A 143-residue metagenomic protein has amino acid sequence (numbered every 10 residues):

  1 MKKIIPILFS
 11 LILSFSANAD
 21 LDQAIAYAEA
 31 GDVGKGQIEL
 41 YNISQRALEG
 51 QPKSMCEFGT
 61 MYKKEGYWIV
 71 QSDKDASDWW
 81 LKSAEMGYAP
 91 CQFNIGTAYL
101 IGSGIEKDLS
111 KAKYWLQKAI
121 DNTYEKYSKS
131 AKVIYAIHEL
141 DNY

Functional and structural regions predicted by a protein language model:
K2-S10: Sec-dependent signal peptide recognition, specifically the positively charged N-region followed immediately by
S14-S16: N-terminal signal peptide c-region/cleavage motif recognized by signal peptidases
I25-Y27, E57-K64, N94-I101, I134-Y143: Hydrophobic face of amphipathic alpha-helices that form TPR/SEL1-like repeat modules and related alpha-solenoid
G31, L48-P52, E65-G66, E85-Y88 (+2 more regions): Short helix-capping/linker turns of helical repeat alpha-solenoids
G36-E39, A76, A112: Single-residue signature of alpha-solenoid repeat helices
K107-E125: TPR/TPR-like (Sel1-like) alpha-helical repeat modules
